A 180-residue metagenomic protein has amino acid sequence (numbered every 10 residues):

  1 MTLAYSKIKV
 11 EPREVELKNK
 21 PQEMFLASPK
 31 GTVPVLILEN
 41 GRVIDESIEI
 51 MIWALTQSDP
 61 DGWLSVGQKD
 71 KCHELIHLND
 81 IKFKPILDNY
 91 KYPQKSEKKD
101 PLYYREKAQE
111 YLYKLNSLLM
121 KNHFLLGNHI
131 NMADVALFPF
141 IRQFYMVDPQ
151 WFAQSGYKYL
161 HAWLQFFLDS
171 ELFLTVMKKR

Functional and structural regions predicted by a protein language model:
M1-E110, N116, H123: GST-like domain detector, emphasizing the conserved glutathione-binding G-site in the N-terminal thioredoxin-like
K20, Q68-K71, Y104, N128-L137 (+1 more regions): Short, conserved alpha-helical segments within structured domains
Q57-D61, V147, S170: Phosphate/oxyanion-binding loops and surfaces in catalytic or ligand/nucleic-acid-binding neighborhoods
L78, K114, P139, Q143 (+1 more regions): Alpha-helical scaffold segments in carbohydrate-active enzymes
S117-N128, L172-M177: Surface-exposed helix-capping loop/turn segments at secondary-structure junctions
L125-Q150, F167: GST superfamily/GST-like fold recognition
Q150-K158: Catalytic and substrate-binding regions of cell-wall glycan-acting enzymes that process beta-1,4-linked
K158-R180: Long hydrophobic alpha-helical segments typical of transmembrane helices together with their membrane-interfacial
